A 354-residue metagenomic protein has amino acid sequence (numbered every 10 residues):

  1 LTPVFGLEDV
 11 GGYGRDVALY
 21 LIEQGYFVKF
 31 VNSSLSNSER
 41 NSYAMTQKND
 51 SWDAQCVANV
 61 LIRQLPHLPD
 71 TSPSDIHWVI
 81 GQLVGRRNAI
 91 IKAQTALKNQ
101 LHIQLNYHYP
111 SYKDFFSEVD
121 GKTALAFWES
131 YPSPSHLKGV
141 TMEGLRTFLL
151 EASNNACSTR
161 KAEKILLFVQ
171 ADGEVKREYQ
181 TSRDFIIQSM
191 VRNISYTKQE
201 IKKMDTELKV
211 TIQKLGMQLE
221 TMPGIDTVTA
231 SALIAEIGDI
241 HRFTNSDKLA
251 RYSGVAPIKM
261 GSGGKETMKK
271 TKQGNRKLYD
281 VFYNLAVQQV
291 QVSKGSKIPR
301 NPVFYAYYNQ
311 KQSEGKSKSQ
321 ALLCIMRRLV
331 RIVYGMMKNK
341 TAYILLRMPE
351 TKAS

Functional and structural regions predicted by a protein language model:
L1-S354: A detector of single, family-specific signature residues that are central to catalytic or substrate-handling motifs
